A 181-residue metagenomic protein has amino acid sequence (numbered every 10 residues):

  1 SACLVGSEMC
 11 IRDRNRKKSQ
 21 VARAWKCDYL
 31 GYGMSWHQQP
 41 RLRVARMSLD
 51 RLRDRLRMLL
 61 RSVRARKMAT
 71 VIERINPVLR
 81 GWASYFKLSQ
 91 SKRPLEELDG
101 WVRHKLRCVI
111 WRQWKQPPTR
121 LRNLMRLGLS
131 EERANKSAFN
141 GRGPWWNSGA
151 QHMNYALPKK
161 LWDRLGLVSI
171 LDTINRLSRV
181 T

Functional and structural regions predicted by a protein language model:
S1, K18-V21, V44, Q90 (+3 more regions): Residue-level detector of intrinsically disordered, flexible termini and proteolytic processing junctions
S1-G6, C10-I11: Single conserved hydrophobic/aromatic residue that forms the stacking wall/gate of nucleotide- or nucleobase-binding
S7-E8, Q38, A83, K87-L88: Catalytic palm subdomain of template-directed nucleic-acid polymerases, centered on the conserved carboxylate motif
R12-R74, V78-G81: A conserved non-catalytic segment of reverse transcriptases and RNA-directed RNA polymerases corresponding to the late
K67, V71-P117, L121-M125: Non-catalytic, peripheral interaction segments enriched in hydrophobic/basic residues
H104-K105, I110, W114-T181: Extended C-terminal regions of large enzymes
